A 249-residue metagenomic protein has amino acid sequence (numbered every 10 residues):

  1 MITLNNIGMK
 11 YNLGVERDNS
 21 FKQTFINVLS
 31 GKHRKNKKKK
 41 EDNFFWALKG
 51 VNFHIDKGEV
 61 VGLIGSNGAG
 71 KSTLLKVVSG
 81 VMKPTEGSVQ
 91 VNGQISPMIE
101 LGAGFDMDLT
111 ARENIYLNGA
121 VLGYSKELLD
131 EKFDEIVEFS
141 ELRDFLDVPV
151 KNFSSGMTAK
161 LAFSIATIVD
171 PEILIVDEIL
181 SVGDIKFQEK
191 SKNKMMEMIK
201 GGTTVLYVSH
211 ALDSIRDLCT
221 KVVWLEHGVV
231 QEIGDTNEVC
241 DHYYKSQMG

Functional and structural regions predicted by a protein language model:
T3-W46, N237-D241, K245-M248: Pre-NBD coupling/linker segments of ABC/ABC-like ATPases
Q23-H33, Y116, L128-F145: Conserved ABC ATPase "signature" region
I64-S66: The feature captures the beta-strand-to-loop junction immediately N-terminal to the Walker
S209-H210: H-loop/switch region of ABC-family ATPase nucleotide-binding domains
I215-D217: A short, surface-exposed alpha-helical micro-motif characterized by mixed small hydrophobic and charged/polar residues
H227-G228, Y243: Conserved ABC ATPase "signature" C-loop
I233-G234: ABC ATPase "signature
